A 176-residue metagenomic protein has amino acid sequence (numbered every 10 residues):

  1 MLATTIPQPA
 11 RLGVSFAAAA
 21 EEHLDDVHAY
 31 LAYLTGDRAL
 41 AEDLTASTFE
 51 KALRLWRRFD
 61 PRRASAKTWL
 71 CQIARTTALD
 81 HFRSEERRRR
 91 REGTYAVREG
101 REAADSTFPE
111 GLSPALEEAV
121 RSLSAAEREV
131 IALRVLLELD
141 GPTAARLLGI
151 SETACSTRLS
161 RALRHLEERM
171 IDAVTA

Functional and structural regions predicted by a protein language model:
L2-I6, R88-S113, D140: Internal acidic/polar
L2-P7, S15, E110, R146-G149 (+1 more regions): C-terminal edge and immediately downstream basic/flexible tail or linker adjoining helix-turn-helix-like DNA-binding
I6-A29, E42, L53: A short, charge-rich alpha-helical start-of-domain segment used by transcription regulators
E21, A32, R134-L136, G141: Short amphipathic helical patch at the helix-1/turn junction of helix-turn-helix
L24, H28, F49, S124 (+2 more regions): C-terminal flanking helix
D43-E50, R54, A64-T76: Structural recognition of an alpha-helix C-terminal capping motif at a helix-to-coil junction
R54, R58, C71-T94, P109: Arg/Lys-rich amphipathic alpha helix in sigma70-family domain 2
R121, A125-E129, L137-T157, R164-E168: Helix-turn-helix DNA-binding module
